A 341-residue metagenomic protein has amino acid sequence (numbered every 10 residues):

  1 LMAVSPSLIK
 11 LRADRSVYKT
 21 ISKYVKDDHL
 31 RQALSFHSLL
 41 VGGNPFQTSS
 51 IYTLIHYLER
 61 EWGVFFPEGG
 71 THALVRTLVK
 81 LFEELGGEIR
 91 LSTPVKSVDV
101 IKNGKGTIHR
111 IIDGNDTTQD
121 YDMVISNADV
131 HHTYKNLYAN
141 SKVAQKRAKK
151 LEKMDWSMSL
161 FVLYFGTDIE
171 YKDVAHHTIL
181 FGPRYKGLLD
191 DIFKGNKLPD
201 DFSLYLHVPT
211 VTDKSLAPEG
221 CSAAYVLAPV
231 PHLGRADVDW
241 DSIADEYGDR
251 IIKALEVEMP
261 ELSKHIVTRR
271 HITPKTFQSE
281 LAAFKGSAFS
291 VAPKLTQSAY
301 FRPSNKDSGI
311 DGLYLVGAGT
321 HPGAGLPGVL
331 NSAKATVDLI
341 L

Functional and structural regions predicted by a protein language model:
L1-Q47: Rossmann-like flavin
S22, L54-I108: Helical element adjacent to the flavin cofactor pocket in flavoenzyme catalytic cores
D27-V41, P199-H207, E261-P322: A glycine-rich dinucleotide-binding beta-alpha-beta segment and adjacent secondary-structure elements that constitute
Q32-F65, D307-D311: Active-site-adjacent "gating/activation" loops or surface patches in catalytic cores
G87, P94-P218: Mid-domain catalytic core of redox enzymes that form a hydrophobic substrate pocket/lid adjacent to a catalytic redox
I125, F165, V226, L255 (+3 more regions): Hydrophobic, well-ordered secondary-structure elements that form the walls of internal hydrophobic environments
D168-S279: C-terminal segments that line or cap access tunnels to active or ligand-binding sites in enzymes and enzyme-associated
A318-I340: A conserved FAD-binding loop/helix module that cradles the flavin
